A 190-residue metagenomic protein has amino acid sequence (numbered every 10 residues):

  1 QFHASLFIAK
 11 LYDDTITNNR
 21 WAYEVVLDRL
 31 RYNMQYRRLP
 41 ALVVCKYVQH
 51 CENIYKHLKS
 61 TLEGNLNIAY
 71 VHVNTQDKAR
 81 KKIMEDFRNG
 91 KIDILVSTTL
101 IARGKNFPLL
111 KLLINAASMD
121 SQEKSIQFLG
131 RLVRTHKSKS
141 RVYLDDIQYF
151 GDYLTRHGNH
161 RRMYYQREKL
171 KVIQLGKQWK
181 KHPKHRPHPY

Functional and structural regions predicted by a protein language model:
Q1-A41: Conserved interdomain linker/interface between the two RecA-like ATPase lobes of SF2 helicase motors
E24, E52, K56, K81 (+2 more regions): Alpha-helical elements of the RecA-like P-loop NTPase motor core of helicases
P40-L42, E52-K59, N65-A102: Conserved helicase ATPase core of P-loop NTP-dependent helicases/translocases
K46-Q49: Conserved Walker A/P-loop ATP-binding site and its immediately adjacent core in helicase/helicase-like ATPase domains
L95-I101, L113-D120, D146: Conserved helicase core region in the C-terminal RecA-like lobe
N106-L109: Short glycine/proline-enriched turns and hinge-like loops at secondary-structure junctions
D120-Y143: Conserved SF2 helicase motif VI
H136-Y190: C-terminal helicase lobe
